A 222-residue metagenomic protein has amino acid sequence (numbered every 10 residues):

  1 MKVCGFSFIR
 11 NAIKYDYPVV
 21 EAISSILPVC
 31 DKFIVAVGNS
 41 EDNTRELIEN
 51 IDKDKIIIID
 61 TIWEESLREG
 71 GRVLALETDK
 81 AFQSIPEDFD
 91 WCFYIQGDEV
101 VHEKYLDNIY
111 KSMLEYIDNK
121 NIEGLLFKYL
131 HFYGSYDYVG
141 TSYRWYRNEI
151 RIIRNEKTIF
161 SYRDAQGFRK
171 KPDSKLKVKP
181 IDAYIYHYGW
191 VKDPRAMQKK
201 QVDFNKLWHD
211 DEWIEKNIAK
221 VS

Functional and structural regions predicted by a protein language model:
K2-S7, I26, K32-V35, I185: Hydrophobic targeting segments
V3-R10, D16-E21, V37, E41-Y94: Active-site-proximal specificity loops/subdomain of glycosyltransferases
P28, I51-D54, E87, N119-K120 (+2 more regions): Short, well-ordered coil/turn elements that cap or connect secondary structure elements
G71-D79, V100-S222: Catalytic-site signature of metal-activated, phosphate-bearing donor transferases, centered on the GT-A/GT-A-like
F93-Q96, E103: Internal, well-ordered interaction modules that form the hydrophobic cores of assembly/scaffold domains in eukaryotic
